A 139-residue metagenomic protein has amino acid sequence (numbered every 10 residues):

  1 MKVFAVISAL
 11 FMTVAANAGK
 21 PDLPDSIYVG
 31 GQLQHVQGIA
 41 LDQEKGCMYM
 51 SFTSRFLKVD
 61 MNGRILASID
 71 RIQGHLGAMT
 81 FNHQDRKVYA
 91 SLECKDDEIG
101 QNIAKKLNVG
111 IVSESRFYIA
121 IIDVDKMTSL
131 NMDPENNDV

Functional and structural regions predicted by a protein language model:
M1-A9: Sec-dependent signal peptide recognition, specifically the positively charged N-region followed immediately by
S8-N17: Hydrophobic h-region of N-terminal signal peptides that target proteins for export in Gram-negative bacteria
L23-V29, D125-V139: Surface-exposed loop and turn segments in beta-propeller and other repeat-based domains that flank or scaffold
D25-S54: Beta-strand-rich domains and repeat architectures in extracellular enzymes and scaffolds, especially beta-propellers
I27, H35, N62-L107: Blade-loop segments of beta-propeller domains
L41, V59-D60, F81, A120-V124: Hydrophobic/aromatic beta-strand positions that recur at structurally equivalent sites within the blades
Q43-I72: Beta-propeller domains
A104-M127: Beta-propeller blade signature
